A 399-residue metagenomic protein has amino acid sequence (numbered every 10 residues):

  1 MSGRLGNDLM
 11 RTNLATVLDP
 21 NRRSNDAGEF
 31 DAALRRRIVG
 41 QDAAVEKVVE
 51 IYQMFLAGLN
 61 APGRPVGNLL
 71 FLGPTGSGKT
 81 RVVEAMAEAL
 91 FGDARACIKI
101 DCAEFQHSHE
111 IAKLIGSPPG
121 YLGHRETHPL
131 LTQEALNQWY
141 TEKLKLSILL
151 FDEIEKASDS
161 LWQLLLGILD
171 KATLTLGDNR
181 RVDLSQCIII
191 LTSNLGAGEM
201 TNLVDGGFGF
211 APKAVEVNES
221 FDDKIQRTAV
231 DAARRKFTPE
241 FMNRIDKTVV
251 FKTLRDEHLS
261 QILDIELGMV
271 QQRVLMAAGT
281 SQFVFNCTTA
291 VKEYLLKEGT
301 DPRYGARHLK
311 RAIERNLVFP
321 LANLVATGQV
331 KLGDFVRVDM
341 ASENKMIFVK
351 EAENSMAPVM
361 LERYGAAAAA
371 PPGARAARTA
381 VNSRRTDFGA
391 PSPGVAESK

Functional and structural regions predicted by a protein language model:
M1-K399: AAA+ P-loop NTPase nucleotide-binding core of proteostasis motors
